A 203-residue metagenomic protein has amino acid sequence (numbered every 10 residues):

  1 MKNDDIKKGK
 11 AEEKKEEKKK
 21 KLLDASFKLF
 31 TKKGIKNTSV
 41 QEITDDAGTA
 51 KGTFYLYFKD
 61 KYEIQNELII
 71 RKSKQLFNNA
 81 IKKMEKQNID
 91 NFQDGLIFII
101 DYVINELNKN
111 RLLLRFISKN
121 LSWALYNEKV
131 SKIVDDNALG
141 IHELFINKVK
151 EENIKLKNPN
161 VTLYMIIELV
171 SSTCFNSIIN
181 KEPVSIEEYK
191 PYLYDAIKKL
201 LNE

Functional and structural regions predicted by a protein language model:
M1-E17: N-terminal intrinsically disordered/low-complexity leader segments
K14, K18-F27, I43, I64 (+2 more regions): Generic hydrophobic, amphipathic alpha-helix propensity
K21, A25-K32, N79-K83, L169-S177: Solvent-exposed, amphipathic alpha-helical segments
K21, L29-E63, E67: Helix-turn-helix
E67, R71, K82-K109, L163-I166: Hydrophobic alpha-helical connector segments
K74, N78, E106, L112 (+3 more regions): Amphipathic alpha-helical packing segments from all-alpha helical-bundle domains
D94, Y102-E128, F175-I179: Amphipathic alpha-helical segments used for helix-helix packing
V149-A196: Hydrophobic/aromatic-rich alpha-helical bundle segments in the mid-to-C-terminal region
